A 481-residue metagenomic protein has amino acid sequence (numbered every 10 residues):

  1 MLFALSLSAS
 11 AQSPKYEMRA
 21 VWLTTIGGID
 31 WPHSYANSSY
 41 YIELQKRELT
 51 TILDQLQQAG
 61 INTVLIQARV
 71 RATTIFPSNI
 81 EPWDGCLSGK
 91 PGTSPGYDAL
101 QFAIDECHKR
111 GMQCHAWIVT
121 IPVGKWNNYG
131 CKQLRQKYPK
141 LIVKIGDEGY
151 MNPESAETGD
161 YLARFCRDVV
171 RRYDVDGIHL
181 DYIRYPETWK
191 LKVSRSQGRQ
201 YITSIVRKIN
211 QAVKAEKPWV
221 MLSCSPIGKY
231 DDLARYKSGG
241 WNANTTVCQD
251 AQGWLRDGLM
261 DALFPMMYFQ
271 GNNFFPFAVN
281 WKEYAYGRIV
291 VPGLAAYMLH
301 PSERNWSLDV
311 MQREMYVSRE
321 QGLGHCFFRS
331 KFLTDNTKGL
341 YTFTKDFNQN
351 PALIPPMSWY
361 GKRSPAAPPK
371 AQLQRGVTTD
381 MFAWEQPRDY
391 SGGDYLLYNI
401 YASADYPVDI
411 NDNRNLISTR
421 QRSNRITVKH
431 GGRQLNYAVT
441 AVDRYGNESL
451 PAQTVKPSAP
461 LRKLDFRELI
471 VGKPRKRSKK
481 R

Functional and structural regions predicted by a protein language model:
Y16-M18, W22-K46, H115-R172: Active-site-adjacent "subsite" loops/lids of carbohydrate-active enzymes
L44-T73, R172-D176: Catalytic domains of carbohydrate-active enzymes, especially glycoside hydrolases
Q57-P95: Aromatic-lined carbohydrate-binding/catalytic grooves of carbohydrate-active enzymes
Q113-K125, H179-L180, G198-N244, V290-G293 (+1 more regions): Aromatic-lined carbohydrate-recognition surfaces of secreted/lumenal glycan-active proteins
A251-Q252, R256-F274, R288-K362: Substrate-binding cleft of secreted/luminal carbohydrate-active enzymes
T342-G392, G446-K476: Pro/Thr/Ser/Gly-rich low-complexity, intrinsically disordered linker/stalk tracts
P387-D412: Solvent-exposed loop/turn segments flanking beta-strands in beta-repeat/beta-sandwich domains
T427-E448: Beta-strand-rich modules
